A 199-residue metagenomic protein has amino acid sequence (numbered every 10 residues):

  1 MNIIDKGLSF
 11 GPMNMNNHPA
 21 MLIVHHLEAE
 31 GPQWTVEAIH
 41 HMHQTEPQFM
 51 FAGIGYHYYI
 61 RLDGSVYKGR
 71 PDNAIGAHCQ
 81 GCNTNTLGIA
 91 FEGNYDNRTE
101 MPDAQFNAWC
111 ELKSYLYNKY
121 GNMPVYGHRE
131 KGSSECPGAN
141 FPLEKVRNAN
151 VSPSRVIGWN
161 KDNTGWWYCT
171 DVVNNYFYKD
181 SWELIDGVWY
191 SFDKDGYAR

Functional and structural regions predicted by a protein language model:
M1-K6, P47-F49, K161: Short secondary-structure junctions
M1-L27, L62-V66, P71-D72, C82-L87 (+1 more regions): Basic/polar, cationic surfaces and motifs that engage anionic cell-wall and phosphate/carboxylate ligands
N16-Q44: Active-site acidic/histidine clusters and adjacent loop/turn architecture that either coordinate catalytic ions
P47-I54, L62-D63: Glycine-/small-residue-enriched capping loops at alpha/beta junctions
I54-G55, G187: Short loop/turn microsegments at loop-to-beta-strand junctions
I75-A77: Glycine-rich phosphate/pyrophosphate-binding beta-alpha loops
P153-R199: Extracellular adhesion/carbohydrate-binding repeat motifs centered on closely spaced tryptophans
